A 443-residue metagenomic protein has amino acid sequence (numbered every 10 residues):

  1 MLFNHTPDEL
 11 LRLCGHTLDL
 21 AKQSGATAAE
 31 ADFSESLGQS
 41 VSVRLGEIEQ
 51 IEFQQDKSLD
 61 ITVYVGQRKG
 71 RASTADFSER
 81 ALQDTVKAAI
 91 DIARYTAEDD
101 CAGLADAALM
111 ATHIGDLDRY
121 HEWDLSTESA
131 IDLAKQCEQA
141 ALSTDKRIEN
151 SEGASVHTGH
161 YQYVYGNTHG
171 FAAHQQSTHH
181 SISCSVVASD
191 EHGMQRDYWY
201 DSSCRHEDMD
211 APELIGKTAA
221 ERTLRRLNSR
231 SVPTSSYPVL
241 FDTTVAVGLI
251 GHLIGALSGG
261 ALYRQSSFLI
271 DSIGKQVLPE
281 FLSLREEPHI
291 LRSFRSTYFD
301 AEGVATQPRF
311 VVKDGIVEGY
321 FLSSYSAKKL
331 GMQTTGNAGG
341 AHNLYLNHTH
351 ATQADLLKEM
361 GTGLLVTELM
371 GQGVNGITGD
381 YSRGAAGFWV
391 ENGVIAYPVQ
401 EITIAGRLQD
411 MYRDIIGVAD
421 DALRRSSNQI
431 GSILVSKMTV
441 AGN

Functional and structural regions predicted by a protein language model:
M1-T297, A301-V304, K313-D314, V394 (+3 more regions): Active-site bordering "gate/hinge" segments that shape substrate access to catalytic or cofactor-binding pockets
I114, I270-N443: Dual-mode signal for accessory low-complexity, basic/Gly-rich regions
